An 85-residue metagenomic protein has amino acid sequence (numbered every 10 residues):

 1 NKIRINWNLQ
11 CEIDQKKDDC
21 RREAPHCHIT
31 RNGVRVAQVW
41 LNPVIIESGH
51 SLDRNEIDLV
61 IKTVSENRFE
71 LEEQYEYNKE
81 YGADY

Functional and structural regions predicted by a protein language model:
N1-E12: Negatively charged, low-complexity tracts enriched in Asp/Glu with abundant Ser/Thr
K2, Q15, D19-C20, P43 (+3 more regions): Short linear motifs in intrinsically disordered/low-complexity regions
L9, R31, A37-W40, V60-T63 (+2 more regions): Generic detector of bulky aromatic hydrophobic side chains
C11, I45-S48, N67: Generic preference for hydrophobic/aromatic residues in regular secondary structure cores
K16-N55: A short, structured beta-strand/loop element
S51-Y85: Well-ordered alpha/beta subsegment
